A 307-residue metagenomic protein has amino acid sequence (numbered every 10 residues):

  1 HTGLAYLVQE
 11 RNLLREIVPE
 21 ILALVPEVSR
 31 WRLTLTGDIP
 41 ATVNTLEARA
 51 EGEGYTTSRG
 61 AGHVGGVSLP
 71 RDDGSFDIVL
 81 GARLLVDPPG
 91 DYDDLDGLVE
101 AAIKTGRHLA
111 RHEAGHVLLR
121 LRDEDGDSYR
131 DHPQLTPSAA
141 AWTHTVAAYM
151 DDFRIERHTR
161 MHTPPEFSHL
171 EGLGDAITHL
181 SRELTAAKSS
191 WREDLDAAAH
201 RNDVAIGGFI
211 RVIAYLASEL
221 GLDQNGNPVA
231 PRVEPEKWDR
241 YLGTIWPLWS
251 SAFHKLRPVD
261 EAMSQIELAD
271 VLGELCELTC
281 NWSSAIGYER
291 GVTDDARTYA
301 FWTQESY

Functional and structural regions predicted by a protein language model:
G3-T34: Zn2+-dependent metallopeptidase catalytic core
N12-R15, K104, H112, Y149 (+2 more regions): A structural signal for well-ordered alpha-helical segments within the folded catalytic domains of diverse enzymes
E51-R107, R120: Active-site scaffold of zinc-dependent metalloenzymes
A101-T105, L119-M150: Post-HEXXH active-site segment of zinc metalloproteases
L109, E113-L121, F153: Catalytic glutamate of the conserved HExxH
R157-T185: Short helix/loop segments within enzyme catalytic domains that coordinate or immediately flank catalytic cofactors
D175-Y307: Pan-zinc metallopeptidase signature
